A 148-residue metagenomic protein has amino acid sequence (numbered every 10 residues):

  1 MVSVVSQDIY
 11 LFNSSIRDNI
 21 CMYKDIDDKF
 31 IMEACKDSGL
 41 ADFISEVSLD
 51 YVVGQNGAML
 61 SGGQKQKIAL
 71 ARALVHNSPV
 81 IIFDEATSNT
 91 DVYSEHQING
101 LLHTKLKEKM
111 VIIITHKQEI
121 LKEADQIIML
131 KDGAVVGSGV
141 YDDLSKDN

Functional and structural regions predicted by a protein language model:
R17-Q55, N99-G100, E108: ABC ATPase nucleotide-binding domain helical subdomain, centered on the C-loop/LSGGQ "ABC signature"
A41-I68, T90, Y141: ABC-fold ATPase nucleotide-binding domain signature/coupling loops
L70, I114: Hydrophobic anchor residue at the start of the ABC signature
V75-P79, E108: A short, proline-enriched helix->beta-strand linker immediately N-terminal to the Walker B motif in ABC-type P-loop
I81-E85: Catalytic Walker B motif of ABC-type/P-loop ATPase nucleotide-binding domains
T104-I113, L121: Conserved catalytic loops of ABC-family nucleotide-binding domains
K122-M129: Conserved catalytic segment of ABC-fold P-loop ATPases
